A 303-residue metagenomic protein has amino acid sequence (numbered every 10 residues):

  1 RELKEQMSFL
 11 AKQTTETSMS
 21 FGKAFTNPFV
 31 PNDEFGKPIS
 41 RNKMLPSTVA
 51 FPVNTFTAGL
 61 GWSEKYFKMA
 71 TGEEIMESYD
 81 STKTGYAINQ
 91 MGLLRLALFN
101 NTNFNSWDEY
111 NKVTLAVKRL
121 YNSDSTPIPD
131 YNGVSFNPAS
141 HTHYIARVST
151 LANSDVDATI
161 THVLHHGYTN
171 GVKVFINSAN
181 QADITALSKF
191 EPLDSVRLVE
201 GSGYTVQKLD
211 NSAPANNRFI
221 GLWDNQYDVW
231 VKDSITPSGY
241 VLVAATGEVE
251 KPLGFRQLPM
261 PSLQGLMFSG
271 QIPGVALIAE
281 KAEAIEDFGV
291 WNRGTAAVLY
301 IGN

Functional and structural regions predicted by a protein language model:
R1-L3, I145, S149-A152, K173 (+1 more regions): Intrinsic-disorder-associated interaction segments
R1-L3, L10-T14, T159, V249-L258: Short, Φ-rich (hydrophobic/aromatic) sequence segments
E2-A58: Assembly/oligomerization interface modules of large self-assembling protein complexes
S47, F51-F56, L60-A70, L98 (+1 more regions): Structured, hydrophobic secondary-structure cores that serve as assembly/anchoring elements
F56-G61, G92-N101, K208-I220: Low-complexity, flexible helical/coil segments
Y66, G72-E73, Y86-A158: Alpha-helical scaffold segments that mediate packing/assembly in large oligomeric complexes
T71-Y79, K83: Short, charged, low-complexity patches
Y121-R147, Q181-N303: Sequence/fold signature of self-assembling virion shell proteins
